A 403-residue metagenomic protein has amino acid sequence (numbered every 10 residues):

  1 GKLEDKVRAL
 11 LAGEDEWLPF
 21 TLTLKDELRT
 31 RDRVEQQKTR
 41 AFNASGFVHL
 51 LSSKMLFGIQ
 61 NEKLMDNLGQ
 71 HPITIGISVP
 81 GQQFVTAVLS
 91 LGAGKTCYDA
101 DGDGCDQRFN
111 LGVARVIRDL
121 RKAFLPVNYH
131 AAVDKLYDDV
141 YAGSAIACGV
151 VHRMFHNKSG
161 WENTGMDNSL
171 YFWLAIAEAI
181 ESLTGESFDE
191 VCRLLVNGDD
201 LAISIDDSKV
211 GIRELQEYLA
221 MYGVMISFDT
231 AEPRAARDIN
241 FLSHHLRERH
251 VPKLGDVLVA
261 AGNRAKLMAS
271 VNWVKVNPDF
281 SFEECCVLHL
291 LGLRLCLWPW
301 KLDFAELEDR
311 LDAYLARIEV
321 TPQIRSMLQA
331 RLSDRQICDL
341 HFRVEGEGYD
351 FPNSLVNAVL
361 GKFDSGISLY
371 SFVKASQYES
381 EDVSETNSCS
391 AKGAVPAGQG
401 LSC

Functional and structural regions predicted by a protein language model:
E4-K38, Q83-A93, A132-V150: Reverse-transcriptase-like RNA-dependent polymerase core
D26-L28, S45-V48, M55, I77-G81 (+7 more regions): Short, flexible loop/turn elements at secondary-structure junctions
L28-L51, A147-N168: Short, conserved non-catalytic motifs in the polymerase core
A41-Q107, E181-T184: Active-site-proximal segment of RNA-dependent polymerases
A93-N197, A202-V210, D238, A305 (+1 more regions): Conserved polymerase palm-domain catalytic core
D206-R264, Y314-T321: Polymerase palm active-site segment centered on the conserved acidic dipeptide of motif C
P252-L297: Conserved NTP-donor binding/palm subdomain of two-metal-ion nucleotidyltransferases/polymerases, i.e., the charged
F282-C403: C-terminal, non-catalytic extensions of nucleic-acid polymerases
